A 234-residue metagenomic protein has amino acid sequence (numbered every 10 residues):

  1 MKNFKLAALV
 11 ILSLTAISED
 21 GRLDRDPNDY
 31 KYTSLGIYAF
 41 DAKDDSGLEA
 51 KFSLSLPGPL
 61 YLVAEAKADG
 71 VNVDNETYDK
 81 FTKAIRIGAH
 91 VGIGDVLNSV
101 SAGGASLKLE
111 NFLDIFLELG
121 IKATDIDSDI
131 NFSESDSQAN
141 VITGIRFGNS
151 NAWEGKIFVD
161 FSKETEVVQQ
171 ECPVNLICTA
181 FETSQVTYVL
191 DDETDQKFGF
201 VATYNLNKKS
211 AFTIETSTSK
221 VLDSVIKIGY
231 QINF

Functional and structural regions predicted by a protein language model:
M1-K5: Positively charged n-region of N-terminal signal peptides that target proteins for export
A8, L12-S34, N98-L109: Outer-membrane beta-barrel biogenesis signature
A8-L14, I87, I228, F234: Hydrophobic alpha-helical targeting segments used for export or membrane insertion
I17-V71: Short glycine/proline- and aromatic-enriched beta-strand/turn motifs that initiate or cap beta-hairpins
S34, E49-S53, A84-H90, N140-G144 (+2 more regions): Membrane-embedded beta-strand positions in outer-membrane beta-barrel channels/transporters
D41-D44, V91-A211, S217-K220, I232-F234: Outer-membrane beta-barrel transmembrane domain signature
A64-I87, V91-G94: Surface-exposed loop and membrane-interface regions of Gram-negative outer-membrane beta-barrel proteins
